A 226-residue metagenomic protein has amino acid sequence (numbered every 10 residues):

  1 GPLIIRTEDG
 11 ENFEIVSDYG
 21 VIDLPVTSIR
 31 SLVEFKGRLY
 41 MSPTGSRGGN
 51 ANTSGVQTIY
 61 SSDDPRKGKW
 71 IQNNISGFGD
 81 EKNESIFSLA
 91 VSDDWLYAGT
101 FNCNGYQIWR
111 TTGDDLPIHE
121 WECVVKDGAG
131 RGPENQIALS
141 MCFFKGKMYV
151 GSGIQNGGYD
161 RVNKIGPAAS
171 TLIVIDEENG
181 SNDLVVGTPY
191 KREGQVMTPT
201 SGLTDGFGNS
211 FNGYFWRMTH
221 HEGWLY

Functional and structural regions predicted by a protein language model:
G1-R30, E34, R38, R47-F87 (+6 more regions): Trp- and S/T/G-rich repeat-edge/linker motifs of beta-rich repeat architectures
P43, T100, S152: P-loop potassium selectivity filter motif centered on the GYG triad
H220: C-terminal substrate/ligand-recognition segments
